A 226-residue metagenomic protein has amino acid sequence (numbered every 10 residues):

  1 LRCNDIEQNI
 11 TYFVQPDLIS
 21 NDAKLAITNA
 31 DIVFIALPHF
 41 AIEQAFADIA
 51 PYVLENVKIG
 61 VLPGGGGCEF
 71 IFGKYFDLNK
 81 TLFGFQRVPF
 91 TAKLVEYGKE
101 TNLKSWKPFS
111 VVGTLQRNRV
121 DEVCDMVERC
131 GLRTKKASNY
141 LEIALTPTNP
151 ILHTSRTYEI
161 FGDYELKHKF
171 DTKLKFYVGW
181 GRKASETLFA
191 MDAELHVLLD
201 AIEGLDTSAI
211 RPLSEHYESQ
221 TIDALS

Functional and structural regions predicted by a protein language model:
L1-A30: Conserved N-terminal Rossmann-fold NAD(P) cofactor-binding segment
I35, H39-K99: Rossmann-like NAD(P)(H) cofactor-binding subdomain of soluble oxidoreductases
G67, N118, E122, E186-A193: Conserved active-site and cofactor/substrate-binding residues in soluble primary-metabolism enzymes
F85-R87, C130-T146: Conserved catalytic core of two-metal-ion nucleotidyltransferases
V95-K104, T148-S155: Short, surface-exposed amphipathic charged segments that create phosphate/polyanion-binding patches used for binding
Y97-N118, W180: Short beta-strand and adjoining strand-loop segment in the mid-core of the Rossmann-like NAD(P)-dependent dehydrogenase
V123-G131: Short amphipathic alpha-helices in soluble, non-transmembrane regions that often serve as interface/regulatory elements
A144-S226: C-terminal substrate-binding/catalytic lobe of Rossmann-fold NAD(P)-dependent dehydrogenases
